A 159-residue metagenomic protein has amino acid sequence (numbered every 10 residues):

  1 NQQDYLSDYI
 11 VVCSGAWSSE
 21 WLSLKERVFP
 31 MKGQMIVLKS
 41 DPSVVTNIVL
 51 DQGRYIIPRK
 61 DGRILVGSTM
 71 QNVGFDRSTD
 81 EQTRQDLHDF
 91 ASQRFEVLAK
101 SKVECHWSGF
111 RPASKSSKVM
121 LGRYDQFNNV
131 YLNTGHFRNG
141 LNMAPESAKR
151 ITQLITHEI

Functional and structural regions predicted by a protein language model:
N1-Q3, N128: Short, glycine- and charge-enriched coil/turn segments that flank and shape catalytic ligand pockets
Q3-C105: Flavin-dependent oxidoreductases
V97-I159: C-terminal catalytic lobe of FAD-dependent flavoproteins
